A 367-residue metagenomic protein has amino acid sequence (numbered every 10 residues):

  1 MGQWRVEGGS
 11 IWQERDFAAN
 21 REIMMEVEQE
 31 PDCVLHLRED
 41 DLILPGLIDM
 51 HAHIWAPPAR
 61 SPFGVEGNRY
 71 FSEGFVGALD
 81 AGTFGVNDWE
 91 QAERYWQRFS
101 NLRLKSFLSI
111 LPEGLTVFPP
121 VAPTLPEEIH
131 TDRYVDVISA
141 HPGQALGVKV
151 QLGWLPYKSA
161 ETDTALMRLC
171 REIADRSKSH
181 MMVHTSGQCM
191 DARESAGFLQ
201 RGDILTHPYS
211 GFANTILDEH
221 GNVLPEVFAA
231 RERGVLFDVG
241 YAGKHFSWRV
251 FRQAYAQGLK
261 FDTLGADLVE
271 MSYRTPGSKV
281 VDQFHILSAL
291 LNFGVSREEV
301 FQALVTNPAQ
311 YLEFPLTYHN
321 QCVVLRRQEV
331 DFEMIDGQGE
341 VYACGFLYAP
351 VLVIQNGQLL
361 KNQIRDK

Functional and structural regions predicted by a protein language model:
M1-V34, E39: N-terminal metal-binding scaffold of metallo-dependent hydrolase/deaminase domains
Q13, H319-K367: C-terminal cap of metal-dependent C-N hydrolases
R38-F99: Metal-associated gating/positioning segment near the N- to mid-region
Y70-L79, T83-N87, R98-P126, K149-L152 (+1 more regions): Metal-cofactor-binding active-site regions of metalloenzymes
E93-N101, V135-G143, S195-Q200, F228-R231 (+1 more regions): Acidic (Asp/Glu)-rich catalytic clusters
P119-R168, E172, T206, N214-T215: Active-site gating/metal-coordination segments in enzymes
W154-R252, K260-R274: Active-site core of metal-dependent hydrolases
R249-L325: His/Asp/Glu-enriched, well-ordered alpha-helical/loop segment that forms or immediately abuts the divalent-metal
